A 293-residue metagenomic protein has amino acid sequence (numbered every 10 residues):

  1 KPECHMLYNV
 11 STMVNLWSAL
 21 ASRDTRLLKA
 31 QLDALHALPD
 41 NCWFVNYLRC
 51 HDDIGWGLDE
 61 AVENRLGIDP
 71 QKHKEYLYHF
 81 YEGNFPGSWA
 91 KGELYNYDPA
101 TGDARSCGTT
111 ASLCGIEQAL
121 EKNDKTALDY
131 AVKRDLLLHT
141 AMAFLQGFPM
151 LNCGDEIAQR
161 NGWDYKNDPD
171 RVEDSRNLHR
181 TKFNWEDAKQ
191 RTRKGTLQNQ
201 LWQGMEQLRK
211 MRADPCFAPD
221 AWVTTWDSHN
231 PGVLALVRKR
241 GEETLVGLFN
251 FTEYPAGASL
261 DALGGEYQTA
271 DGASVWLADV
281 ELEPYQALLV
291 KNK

Functional and structural regions predicted by a protein language model:
K1-G264, T269-G272, W276-K293: Active-site and adjacent substrate-binding regions of carbohydrate-active enzymes
